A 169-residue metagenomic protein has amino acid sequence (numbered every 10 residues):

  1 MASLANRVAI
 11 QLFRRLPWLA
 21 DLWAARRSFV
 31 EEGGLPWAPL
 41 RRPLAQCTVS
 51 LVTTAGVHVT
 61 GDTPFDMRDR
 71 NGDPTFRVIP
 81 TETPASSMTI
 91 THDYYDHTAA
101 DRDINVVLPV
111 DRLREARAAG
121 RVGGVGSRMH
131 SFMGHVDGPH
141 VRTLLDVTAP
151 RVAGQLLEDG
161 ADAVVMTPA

Functional and structural regions predicted by a protein language model:
M1-A169: Metallocofactor- and cofactor-centric catalytic cores in central/energy metabolism, strongly enriched
